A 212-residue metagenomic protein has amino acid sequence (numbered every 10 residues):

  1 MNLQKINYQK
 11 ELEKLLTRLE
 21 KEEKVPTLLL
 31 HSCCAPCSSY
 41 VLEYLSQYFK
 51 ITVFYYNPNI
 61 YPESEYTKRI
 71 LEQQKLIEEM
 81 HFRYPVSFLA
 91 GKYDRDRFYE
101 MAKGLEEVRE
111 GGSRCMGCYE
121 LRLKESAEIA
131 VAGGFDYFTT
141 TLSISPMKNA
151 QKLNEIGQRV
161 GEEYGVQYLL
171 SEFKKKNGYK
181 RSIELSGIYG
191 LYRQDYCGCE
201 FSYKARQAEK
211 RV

Functional and structural regions predicted by a protein language model:
M1-Y40, L45-V212: Nucleotide-activated chemistry modules centered on ATP-dependent adenylation/adenylyltransferase
